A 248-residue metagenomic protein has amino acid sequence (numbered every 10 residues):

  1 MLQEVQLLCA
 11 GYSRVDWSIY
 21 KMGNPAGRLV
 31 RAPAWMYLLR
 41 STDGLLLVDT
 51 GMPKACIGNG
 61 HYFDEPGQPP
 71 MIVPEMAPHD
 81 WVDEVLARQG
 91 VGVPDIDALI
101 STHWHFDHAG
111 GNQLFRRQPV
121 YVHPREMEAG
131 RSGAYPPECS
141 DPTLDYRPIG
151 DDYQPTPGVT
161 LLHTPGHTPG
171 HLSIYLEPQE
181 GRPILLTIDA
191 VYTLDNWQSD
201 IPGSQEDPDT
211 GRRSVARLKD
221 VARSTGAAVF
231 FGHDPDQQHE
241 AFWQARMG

Functional and structural regions predicted by a protein language model:
M1-Q6: Extreme N-terminal starter segment of soluble prokaryotic enzymes
A10-E84, S173-V191: Conserved beta-strand hairpin/beta-sheet module of binuclear metal-dependent hydrolase folds, prominently
N24-A26, V122, R131-A134, W197 (+1 more regions): C-terminal/domain-terminus segments
Y62-P69, T193-G203, M247-G248: Short glycine/proline- and charge-enriched loop/turn segments that cap or connect secondary-structure elements
P74-D97, L114, P119-H163, P208-A227: Metallo-beta-lactamase
I96-D107: Metallo-beta-lactamase
G110-R116, E240-W243: Metal-dependent catalytic neighborhoods of phosphoester/phosphodiester hydrolases
P137-E138, D152-Y153, T160-H163, P169-W243: Metallo-beta-lactamase
